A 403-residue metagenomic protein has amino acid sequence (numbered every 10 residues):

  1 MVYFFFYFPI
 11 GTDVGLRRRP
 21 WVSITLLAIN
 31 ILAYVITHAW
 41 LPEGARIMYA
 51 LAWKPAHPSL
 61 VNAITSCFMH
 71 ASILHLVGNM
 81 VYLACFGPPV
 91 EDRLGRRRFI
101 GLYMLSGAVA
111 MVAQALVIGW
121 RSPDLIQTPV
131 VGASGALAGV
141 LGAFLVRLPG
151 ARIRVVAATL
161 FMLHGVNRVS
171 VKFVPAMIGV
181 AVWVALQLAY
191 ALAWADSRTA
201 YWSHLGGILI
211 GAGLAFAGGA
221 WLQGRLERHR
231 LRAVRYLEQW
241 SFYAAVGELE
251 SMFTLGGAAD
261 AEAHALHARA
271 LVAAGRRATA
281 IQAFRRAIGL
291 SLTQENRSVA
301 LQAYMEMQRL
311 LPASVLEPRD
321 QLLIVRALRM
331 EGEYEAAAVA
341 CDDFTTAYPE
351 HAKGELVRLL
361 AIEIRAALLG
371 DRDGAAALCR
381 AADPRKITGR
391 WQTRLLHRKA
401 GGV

Functional and structural regions predicted by a protein language model:
M1-E248, L266-R269: A detector for small-residue-rich transmembrane helices and their helix-helix packing motifs
M1-V22, I29, L186-M330, Y334 (+5 more regions): C-terminal transmembrane module of polytopic alpha-helical membrane proteins
R326, E363-I364: Tandem amphipathic alpha-helical repeat scaffolds
D371-G374: Coil-to-helix interface segments in alpha-helical RNA-associated scaffolds, predominantly tandem hairpin repeats
